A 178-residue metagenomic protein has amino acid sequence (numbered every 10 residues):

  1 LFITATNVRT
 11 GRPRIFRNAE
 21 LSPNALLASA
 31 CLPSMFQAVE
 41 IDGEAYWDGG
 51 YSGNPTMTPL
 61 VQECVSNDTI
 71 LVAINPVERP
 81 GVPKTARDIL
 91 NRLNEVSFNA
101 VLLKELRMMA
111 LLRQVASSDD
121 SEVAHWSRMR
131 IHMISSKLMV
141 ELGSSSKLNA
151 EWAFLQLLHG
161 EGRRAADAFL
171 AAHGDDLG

Functional and structural regions predicted by a protein language model:
T6-R12, R17-L21, E44, G50-G178: Non-catalytic peripheral regions of patatin-like phospholipases
P23-A38, G49-T56: Active-site glycine-rich loop that binds ribose-phosphate moieties when present
F36-I41, E122: Short acidic-hydrophobic surface loop/beta-edge motif
